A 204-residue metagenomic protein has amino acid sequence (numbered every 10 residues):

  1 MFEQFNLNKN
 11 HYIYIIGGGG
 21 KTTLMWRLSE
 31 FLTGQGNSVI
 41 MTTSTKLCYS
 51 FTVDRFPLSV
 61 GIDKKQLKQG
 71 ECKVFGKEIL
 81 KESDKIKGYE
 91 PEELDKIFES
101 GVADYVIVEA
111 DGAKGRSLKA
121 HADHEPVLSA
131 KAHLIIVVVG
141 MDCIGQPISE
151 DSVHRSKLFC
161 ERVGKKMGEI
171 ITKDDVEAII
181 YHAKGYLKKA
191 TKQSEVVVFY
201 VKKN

Functional and structural regions predicted by a protein language model:
M1-F2, K81-G101: Short, motif-level signal for alpha-helix interfacial/capping segments enriched in acidic residues and aromatics/proline
M1-Q35: Walker A (P-loop) phosphate-binding motif
I15, I40-T43, F75-K77, V106-A110 (+1 more regions): General beta-strand structural signal in soluble alpha/beta enzymes
G17, S44, K77-I79, V201-N204: Structural motif
S29-D84: N-terminal phosphate/diphosphate-binding loop that engages ATP/GTP or pyrophosphate donors across diverse enzyme folds
V60-G70, E93-K96, I180-Y186: Short, charged beta->alpha transition segments
Q69-K73, G101-V106, L134: Loop/turn-to-beta-strand initiation segments
I86-Y89, E99-S100, D111-N204: Conserved catalytic-core segment of NTP-binding enzymes
